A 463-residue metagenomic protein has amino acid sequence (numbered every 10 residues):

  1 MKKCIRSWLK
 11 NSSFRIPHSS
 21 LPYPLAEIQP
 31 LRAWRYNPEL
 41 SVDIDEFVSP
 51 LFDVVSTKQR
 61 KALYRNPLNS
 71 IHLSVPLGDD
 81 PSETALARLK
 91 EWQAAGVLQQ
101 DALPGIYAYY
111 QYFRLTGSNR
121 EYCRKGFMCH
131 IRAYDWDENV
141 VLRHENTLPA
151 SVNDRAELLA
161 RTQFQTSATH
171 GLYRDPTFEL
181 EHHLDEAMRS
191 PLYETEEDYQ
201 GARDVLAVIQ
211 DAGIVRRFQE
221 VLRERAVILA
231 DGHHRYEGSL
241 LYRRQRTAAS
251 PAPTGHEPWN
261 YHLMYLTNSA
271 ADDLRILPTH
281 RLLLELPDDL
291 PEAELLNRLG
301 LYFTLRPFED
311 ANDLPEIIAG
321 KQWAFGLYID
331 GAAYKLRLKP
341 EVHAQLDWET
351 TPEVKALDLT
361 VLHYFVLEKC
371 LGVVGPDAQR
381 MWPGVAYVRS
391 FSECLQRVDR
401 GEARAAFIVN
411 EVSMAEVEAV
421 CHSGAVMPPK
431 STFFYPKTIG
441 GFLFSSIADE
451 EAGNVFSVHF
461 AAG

Functional and structural regions predicted by a protein language model:
C4-L9, H18-G463: Surface-exposed, charge/polar-rich loops and edge strands
